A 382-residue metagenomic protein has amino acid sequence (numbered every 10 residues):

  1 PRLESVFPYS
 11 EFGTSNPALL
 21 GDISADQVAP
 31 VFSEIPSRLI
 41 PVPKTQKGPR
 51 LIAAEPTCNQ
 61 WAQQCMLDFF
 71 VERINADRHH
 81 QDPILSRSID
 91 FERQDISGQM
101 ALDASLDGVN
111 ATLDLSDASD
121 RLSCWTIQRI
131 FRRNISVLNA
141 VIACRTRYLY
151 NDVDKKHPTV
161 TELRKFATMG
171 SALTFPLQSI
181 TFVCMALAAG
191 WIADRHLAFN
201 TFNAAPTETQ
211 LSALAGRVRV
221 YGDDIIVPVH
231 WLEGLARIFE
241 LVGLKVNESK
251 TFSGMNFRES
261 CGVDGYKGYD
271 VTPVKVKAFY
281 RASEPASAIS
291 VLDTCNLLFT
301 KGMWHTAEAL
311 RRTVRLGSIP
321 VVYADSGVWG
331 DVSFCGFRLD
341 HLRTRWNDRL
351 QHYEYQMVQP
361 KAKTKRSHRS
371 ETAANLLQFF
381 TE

Functional and structural regions predicted by a protein language model:
P1-P49, F202, G234, F299-E382: C-terminal, non-catalytic extensions of nucleic-acid polymerases
S10, G21-S24, P56, Q60-Q64 (+6 more regions): Nucleotide/phosphate-binding sheet-loop regions of phosphoryl- and nucleotidyl-transfer enzymes
L20-G21, A29, S33-E34, P43-K44 (+5 more regions): Glycine- and small hydrophobic-enriched segments that form the cores of compact globular domains
F32, P36-H80, L163-D194: Conserved pre-motif C helix in the palm subdomain of viral-like polymerases
A53, T57-L113, L187, F199-A205: Active-site-proximal segment of RNA-dependent polymerases
S105-Y221, I226-V242, S249-K267, A282-S283 (+1 more regions): Conserved polymerase palm-domain catalytic core
D264-A278: A polyampholytic, Gly/Pro-enriched intrinsically disordered region
K275-F299: Extended, charge-rich low-complexity interaction segments
